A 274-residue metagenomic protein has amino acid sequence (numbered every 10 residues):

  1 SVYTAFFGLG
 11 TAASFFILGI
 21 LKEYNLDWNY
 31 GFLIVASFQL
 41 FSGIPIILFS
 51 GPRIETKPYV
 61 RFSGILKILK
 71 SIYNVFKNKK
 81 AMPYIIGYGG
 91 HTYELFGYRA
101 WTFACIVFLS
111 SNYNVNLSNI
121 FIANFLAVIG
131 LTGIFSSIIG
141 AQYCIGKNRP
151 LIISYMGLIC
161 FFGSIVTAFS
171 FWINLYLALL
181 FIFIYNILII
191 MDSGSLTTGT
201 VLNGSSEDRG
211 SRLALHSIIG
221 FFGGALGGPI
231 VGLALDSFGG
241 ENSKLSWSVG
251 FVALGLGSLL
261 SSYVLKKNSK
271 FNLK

Functional and structural regions predicted by a protein language model:
Y3-S50: Helix-loop-helix hairpin linking two adjacent transmembrane segments in secondary transporters
G10-K22, F103, G227-L235: Small-residue (Gly/Pro/Ala) motifs that create kinks and tight helix-helix packing interfaces
Y30-L48, W247-K266: Symmetry-related core transmembrane helices of the 12-TM Major Facilitator Superfamily/SLC fold
I47-Y73: Flexible cytoplasmic inter-helical loops of multi-pass small-molecule transporters
A81-A127, G228: Extracytoplasmic gate region of multi-pass secondary transporters
S136-N148, L235-D236: Helix-to-loop junctions at the C-terminal end of transmembrane segments in multipass secondary transporters
N148-L196: C-terminal transmembrane helical hairpin of 12-TM major facilitator-type secondary transporters
S206-G239: A late C-terminal transmembrane helix in Major Facilitator Superfamily
